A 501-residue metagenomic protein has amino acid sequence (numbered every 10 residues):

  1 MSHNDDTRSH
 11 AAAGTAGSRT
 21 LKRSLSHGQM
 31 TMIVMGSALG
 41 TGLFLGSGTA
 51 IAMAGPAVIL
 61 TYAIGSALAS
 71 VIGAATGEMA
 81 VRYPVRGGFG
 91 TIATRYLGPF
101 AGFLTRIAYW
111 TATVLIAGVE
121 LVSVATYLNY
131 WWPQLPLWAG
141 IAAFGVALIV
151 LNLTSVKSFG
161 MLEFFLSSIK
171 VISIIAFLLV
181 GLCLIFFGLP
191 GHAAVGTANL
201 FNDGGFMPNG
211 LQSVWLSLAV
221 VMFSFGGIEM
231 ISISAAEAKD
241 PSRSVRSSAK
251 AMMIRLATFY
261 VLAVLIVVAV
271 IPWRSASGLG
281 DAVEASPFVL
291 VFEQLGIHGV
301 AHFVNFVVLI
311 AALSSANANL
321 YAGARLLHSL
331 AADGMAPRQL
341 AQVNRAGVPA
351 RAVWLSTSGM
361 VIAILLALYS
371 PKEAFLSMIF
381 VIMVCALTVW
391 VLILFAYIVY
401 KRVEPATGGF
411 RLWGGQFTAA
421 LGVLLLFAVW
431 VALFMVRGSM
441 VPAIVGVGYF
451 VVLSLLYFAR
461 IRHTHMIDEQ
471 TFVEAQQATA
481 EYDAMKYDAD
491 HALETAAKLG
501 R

Functional and structural regions predicted by a protein language model:
S2-G17, G90-T94, E120-I141, S173 (+4 more regions): Helix-loop-helix connectors at the membrane interface of multi-pass transporters/channels
S2-S24, L394-F417, S439-R501: Terminal cytosolic tails of multi-pass membrane transporters, especially the segment immediately following the final
H3, A12-L21, P133-P136, S168-N305: Helix-loop-helix junctions that connect adjacent transmembrane segments in multi-pass membrane transporters
L21-K22, L45-F144, V150, M252-R255 (+2 more regions): Extracellular loop-to-transmembrane helix junctions
V85, A108-V122, V220, F225-A238 (+4 more regions): Membrane-helix boundary/coupling elements in multi-pass transport proteins
T91-A93, G98, Y130, F201 (+2 more regions): TM-loop-TM module centered on a large, flexible mid-protein loop between adjacent transmembrane helices in multi-pass
A125, A139-V195, G226, A249-I254 (+3 more regions): Membrane-interface loop-to-helix entry segments
L162-L166, Q339-G347, L387-G438: C-terminal membrane-solvent junction of multi-pass transporters and transport-like membrane proteins
